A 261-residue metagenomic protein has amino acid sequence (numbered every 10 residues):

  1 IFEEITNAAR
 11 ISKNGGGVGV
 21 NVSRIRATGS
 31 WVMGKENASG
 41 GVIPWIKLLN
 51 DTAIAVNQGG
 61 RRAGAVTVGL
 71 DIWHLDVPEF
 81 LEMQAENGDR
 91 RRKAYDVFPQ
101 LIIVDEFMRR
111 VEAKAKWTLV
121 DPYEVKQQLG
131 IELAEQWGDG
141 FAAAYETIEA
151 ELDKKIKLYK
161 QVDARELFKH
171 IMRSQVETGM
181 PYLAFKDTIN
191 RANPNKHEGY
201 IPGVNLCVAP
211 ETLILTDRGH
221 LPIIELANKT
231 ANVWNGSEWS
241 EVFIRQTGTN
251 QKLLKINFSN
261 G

Functional and structural regions predicted by a protein language model:
I1-C207: Active-site cavity-forming subdomains of large catalytic enzyme subunits
V208-G261: HINT superfamily self-processing domains
